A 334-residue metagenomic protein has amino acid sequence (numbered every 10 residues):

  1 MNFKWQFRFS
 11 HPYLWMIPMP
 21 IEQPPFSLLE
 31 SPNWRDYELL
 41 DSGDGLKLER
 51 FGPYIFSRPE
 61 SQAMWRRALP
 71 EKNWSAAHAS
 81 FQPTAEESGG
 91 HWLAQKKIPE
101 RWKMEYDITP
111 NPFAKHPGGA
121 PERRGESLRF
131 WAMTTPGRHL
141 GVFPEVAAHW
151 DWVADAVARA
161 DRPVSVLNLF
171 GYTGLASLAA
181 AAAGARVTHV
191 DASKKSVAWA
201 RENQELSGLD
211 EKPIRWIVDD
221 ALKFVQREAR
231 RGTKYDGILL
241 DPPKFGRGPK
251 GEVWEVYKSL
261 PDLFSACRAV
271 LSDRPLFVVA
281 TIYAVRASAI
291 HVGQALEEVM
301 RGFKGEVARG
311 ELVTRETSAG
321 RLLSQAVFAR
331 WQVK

Functional and structural regions predicted by a protein language model:
M1-P18, T109-S127: Intrinsic disorder/low-complexity segments
R35-E49, F56-H116, R124-P144, D151: Non-catalytic substrate-recognition/targeting regions of SAM-dependent transferases
P163-F170: Conserved class I S-adenosyl-L-methionine
T173-A185: Conserved SAM-binding loop of SAM-dependent methyltransferases across substrates and taxa, primarily the Class I
R186-D191: Conserved SAM-binding motif I beta-strand of class I
S193-S196, V218-L222, Y235-A266: Mobile active-site "lid"/loop adjacent to the S-adenosyl-L-methionine
K195-G237: S-adenosyl-L-methionine
P275-K334: C-terminal catalytic and target-recognition region of SAM-dependent MTase-like enzymes, primarily methyltransferases
